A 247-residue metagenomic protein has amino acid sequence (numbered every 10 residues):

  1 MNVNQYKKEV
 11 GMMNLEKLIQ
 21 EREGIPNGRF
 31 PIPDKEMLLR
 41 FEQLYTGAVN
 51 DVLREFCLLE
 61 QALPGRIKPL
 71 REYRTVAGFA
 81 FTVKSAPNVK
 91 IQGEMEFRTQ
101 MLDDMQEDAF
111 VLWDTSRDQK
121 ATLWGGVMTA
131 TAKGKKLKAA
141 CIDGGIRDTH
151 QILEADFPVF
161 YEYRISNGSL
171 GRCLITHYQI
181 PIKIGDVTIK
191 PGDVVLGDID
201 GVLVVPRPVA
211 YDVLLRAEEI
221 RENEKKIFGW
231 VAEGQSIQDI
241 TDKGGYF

Functional and structural regions predicted by a protein language model:
N2-V89, G93, F97-R98, F110 (+3 more regions): Intrinsically disordered, low-complexity regions enriched in acidic/Ser/Thr/Pro/Gln residues
L44-A48, G78, E96, Q100 (+7 more regions): Conserved active-site and cofactor/substrate-binding residues in soluble primary-metabolism enzymes
A62-G65, L112-D114, A140-G144, Y161 (+1 more regions): General beta-strand structural signal in soluble alpha/beta enzymes
A77-F79, Q106-A109, K135-K138, E154-F157 (+3 more regions): Short coil/turn connectors at secondary-structure junctions
M101-D143: Extracellular/luminal Protease-associated
G134, K138-I165: Ligand/cofactor pocket segment of small-molecule handling proteins
E162-I240: Acidic, glycine-rich flexible loop/linker segments
